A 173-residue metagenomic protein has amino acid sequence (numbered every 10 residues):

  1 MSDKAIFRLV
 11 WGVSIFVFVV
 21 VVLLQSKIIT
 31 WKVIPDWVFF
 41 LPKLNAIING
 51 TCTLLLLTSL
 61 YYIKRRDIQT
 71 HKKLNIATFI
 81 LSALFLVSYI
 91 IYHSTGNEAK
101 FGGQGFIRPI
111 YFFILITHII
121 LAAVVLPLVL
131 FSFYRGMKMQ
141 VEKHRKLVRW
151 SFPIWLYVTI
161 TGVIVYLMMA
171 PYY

Functional and structural regions predicted by a protein language model:
M1-Y173: Alpha-helical membrane insertion/targeting regions
